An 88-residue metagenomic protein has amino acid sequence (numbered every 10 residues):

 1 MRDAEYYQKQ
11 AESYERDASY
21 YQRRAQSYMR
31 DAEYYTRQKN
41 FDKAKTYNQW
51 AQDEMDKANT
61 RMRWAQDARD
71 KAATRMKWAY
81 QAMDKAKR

Functional and structural regions predicted by a protein language model:
M1-R88: Extended amphipathic alpha-helical heptad-repeat regions
